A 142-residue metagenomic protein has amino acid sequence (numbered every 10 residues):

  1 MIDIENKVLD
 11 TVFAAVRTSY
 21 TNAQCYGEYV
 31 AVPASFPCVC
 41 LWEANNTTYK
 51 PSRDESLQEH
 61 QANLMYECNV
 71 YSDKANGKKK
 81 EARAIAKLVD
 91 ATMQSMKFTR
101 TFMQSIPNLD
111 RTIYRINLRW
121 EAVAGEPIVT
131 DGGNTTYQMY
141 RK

Functional and structural regions predicted by a protein language model:
M1-R53, Q58, N76-A84: Small/polar-rich, solvent-exposed N-terminal microdomains that initiate assembly or binding
M1-T11, T47-D54, Q58-Q61, R100-K142: Short, charged interaction patches at domain edges and termini
Q24-G27, K97-S105: Short beta-strand elements
A34-F36, E59-M65, L88, R115: Short connector loops at helix/strand junctions that flank enzyme active sites, especially segments positioning acidic
W42, E67-Y71, R119-V123: Residue-level recognition of well-ordered beta-strand positions that form the cores of beta-sheet-rich folds across
E67-D90: Mid-chain, well-packed structural core segment of small domains
V70-K74, M93, K97, A124: Generic hydrophobic/packing signal
R83, K87-T99, L109-R111: Short, compact, well-ordered microdomains
